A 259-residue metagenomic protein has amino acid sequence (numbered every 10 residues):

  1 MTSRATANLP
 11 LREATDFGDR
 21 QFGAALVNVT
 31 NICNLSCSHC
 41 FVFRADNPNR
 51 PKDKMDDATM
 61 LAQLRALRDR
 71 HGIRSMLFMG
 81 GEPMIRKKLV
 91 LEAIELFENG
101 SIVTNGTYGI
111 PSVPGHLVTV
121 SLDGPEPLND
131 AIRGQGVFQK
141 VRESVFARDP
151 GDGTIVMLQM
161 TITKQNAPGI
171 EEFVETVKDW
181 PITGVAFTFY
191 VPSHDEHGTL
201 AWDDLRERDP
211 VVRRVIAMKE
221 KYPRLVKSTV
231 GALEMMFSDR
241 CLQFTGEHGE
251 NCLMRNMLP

Functional and structural regions predicted by a protein language model:
M1-S112: Conserved alpha-helical substructure of the radical SAM core
M1-T6, H116, S121, P127-L258: Radical SAM enzyme [4Fe-4S]-AdoMet core and its adjacent flexible, acidic and glycine-rich loops/tails across
L26, D46-N49, E126-D130, I155: A short, mixed-charge helix-start or loop-turn motif at secondary-structure junctions
